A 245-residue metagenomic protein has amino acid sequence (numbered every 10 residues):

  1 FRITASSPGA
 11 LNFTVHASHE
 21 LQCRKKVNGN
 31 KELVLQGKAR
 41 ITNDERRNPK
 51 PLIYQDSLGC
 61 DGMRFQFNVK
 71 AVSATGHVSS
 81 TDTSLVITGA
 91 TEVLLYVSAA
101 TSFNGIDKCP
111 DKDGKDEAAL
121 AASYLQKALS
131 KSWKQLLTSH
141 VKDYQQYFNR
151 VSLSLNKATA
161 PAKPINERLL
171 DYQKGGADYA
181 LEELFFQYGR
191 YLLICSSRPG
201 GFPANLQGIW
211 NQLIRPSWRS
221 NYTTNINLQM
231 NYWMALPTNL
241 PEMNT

Functional and structural regions predicted by a protein language model:
F1-T245: Aromatic-residue-lined binding/catalytic grooves and analogous aromatic/hydrophobic interfacial grooves in multimeric
